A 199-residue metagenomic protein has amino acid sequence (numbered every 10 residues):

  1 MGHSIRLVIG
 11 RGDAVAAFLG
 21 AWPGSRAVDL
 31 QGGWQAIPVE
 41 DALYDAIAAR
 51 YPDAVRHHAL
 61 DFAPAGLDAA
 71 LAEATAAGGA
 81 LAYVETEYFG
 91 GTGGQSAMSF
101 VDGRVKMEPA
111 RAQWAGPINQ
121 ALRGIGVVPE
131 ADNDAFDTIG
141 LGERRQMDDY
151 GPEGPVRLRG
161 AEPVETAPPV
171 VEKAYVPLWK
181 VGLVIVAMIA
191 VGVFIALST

Functional and structural regions predicted by a protein language model:
M1, P23, A77-G78, D102 (+6 more regions): Feature targets compositionally biased, intrinsically disordered low-complexity regions with long contiguous runs
M1-Q31, L197: Short, extreme N-terminal segment that most often corresponds to the first beta-strand
G2, R11, V39-Y44, P177: Alpha-helix initiation/capping motif
A17, W22-L43, A135-Y150, V156: A composition-biased, non-transmembrane "mature-region" signal
G24-K106, A110-R111, A115-I125: Short, intrinsically disordered low-complexity segments
Y88, M107-Y175: Long, compositionally biased intrinsically disordered terminal regions
A167-T199: C-terminal single-pass membrane-anchor helix
